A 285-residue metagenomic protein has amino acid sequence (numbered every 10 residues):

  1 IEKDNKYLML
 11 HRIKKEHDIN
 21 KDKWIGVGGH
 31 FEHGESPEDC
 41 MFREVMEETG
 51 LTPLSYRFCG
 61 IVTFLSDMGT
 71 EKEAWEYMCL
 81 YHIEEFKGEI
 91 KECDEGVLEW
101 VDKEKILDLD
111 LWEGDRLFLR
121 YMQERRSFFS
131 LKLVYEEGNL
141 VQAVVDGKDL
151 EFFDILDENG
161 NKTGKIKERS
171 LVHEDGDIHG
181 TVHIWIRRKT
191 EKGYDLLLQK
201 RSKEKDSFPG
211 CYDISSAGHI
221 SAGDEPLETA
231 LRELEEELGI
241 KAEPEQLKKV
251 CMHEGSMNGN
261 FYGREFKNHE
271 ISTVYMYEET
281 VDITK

Functional and structural regions predicted by a protein language model:
I1-D4, K148-E191: Acidic, metal-coordinating catalytic segment for phosphate/diphosphate chemistry, firing primarily on the Nudix
I1-K3, H11, H82-E85, D157 (+3 more regions): Residue-level signal for short segments within beta-strands and strand-turn junctions of well-structured beta-sheet
Y7-E47, Y135-E137, V141-K148, L171-T181 (+1 more regions): Conserved Nudix-box catalytic region and its N-terminal flanking loop in Nudix hydrolases and closely related
I19, T70-E73, K189-D195, R264: Short, solvent-exposed loop/turn segments that connect beta-strands within catalytic domains and beta-strand-rich
F31-L54, F64-M122, V144-K148, E204 (+1 more regions): Unchanged
I61-M68, G164-V172, I214, L231: Short acidic (Asp/Glu) patches
